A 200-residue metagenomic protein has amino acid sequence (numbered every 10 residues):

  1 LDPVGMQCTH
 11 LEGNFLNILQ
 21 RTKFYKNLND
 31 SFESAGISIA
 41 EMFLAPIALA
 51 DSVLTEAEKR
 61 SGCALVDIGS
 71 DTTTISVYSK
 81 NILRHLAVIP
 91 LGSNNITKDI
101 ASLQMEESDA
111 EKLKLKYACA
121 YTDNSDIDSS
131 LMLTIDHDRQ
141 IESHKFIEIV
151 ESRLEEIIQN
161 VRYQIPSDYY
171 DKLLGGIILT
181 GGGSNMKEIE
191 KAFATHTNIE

Functional and structural regions predicted by a protein language model:
L1-A64, I82-R84, S93, A120-I147 (+2 more regions): Nucleotide/phosphate-binding catalytic cleft detector across ATP-hydrolyzing and phosphate-transferring enzymes
F24, P46-L49, G92, I96 (+7 more regions): Helical mechanochemical/support elements of P-loop NTPase systems and associated helical scaffolds
F32, D67, I100, V161 (+1 more regions): Residue-level signature of catalytic and energy-coupling elements of molecular machines, predominantly ATP/GTP-dependent
E33, K59, D67, E156 (+2 more regions): Extended, folded domain segments that form the structural surfaces/walls around functional sites
A45, I68, Y78, T180-G182: Generic beta-strand/beta-sheet core signal
E56-D126: Acidic, glycine-rich loop-and-beta core segments that form the ion-binding/anion-interacting portion of active sites
Y121, L173-H196: Glycine-rich phosphate-binding loops at beta-strand->alpha-helix junctions
I158, R162-G176: Phosphate/pyrophosphate-binding loops at sites that engage ATP/ADP/AMP, CoA/4′-phosphopantetheine, polyphosphate
